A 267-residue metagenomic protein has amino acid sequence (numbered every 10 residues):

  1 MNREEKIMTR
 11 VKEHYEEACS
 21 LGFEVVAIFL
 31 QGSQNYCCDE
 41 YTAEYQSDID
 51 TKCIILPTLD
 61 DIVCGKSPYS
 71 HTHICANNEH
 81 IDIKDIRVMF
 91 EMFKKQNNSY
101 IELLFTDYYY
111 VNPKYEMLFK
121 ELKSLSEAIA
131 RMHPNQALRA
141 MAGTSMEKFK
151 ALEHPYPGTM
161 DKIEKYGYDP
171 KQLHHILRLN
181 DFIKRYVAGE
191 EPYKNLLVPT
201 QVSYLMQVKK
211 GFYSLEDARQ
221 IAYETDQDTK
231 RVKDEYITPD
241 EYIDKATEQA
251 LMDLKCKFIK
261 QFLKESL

Functional and structural regions predicted by a protein language model:
M1-K12, S20, K233: N-terminal regions immediately upstream of nucleotidyltransferase
E4-I7, D82, K165-Q172: Aromatic-acidic/polar surface patches that form glycan- and anion
R10-V11, F23, A27-L30, A76 (+2 more regions): Conserved NTP-donor binding/palm subdomain of two-metal-ion nucleotidyltransferases/polymerases, i.e., the charged
Y15-K66: Active-site nucleotide-donor binding segment shared across nucleotidyl transfer reactions
I55, F93, L179-V187, S266: Generic structural signal for hydrophobic core residues of well-folded globular domains
I62-H154: A basic- and aromatic-enriched beta-loop-alpha substructure that forms the phosphate/nucleotide- and DNA/RNA-contacting
K114-D253: Conserved nucleotidyltransferase catalytic core and NTase-mimicking acidic/glycine-rich helix/loop elements in nucleic
E248-L267: A cross-kingdom marker for long, charged
